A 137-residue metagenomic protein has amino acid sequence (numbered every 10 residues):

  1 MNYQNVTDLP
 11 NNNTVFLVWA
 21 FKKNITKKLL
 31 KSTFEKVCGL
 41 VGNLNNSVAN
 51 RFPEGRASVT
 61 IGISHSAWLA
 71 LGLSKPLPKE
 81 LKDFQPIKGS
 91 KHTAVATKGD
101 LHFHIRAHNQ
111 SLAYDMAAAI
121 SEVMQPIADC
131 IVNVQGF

Functional and structural regions predicted by a protein language model:
M1-F137: Long, low-complexity, Ser/Thr/Gly/Pro-rich intrinsically disordered segments that act as flexible linkers and assembly
